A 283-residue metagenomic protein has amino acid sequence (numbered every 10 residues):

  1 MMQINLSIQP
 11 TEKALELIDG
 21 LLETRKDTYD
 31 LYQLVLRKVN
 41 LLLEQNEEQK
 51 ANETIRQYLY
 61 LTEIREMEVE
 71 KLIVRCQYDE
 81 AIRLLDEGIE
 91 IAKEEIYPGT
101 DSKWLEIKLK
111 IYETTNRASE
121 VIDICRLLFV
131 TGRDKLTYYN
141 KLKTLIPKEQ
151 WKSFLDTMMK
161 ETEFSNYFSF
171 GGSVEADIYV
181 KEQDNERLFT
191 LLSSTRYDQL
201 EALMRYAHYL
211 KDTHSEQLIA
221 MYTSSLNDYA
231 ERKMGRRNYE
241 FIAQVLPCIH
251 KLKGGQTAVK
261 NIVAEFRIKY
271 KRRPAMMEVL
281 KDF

Functional and structural regions predicted by a protein language model:
M1-F283: Eukaryote-biased, non-catalytic alpha-solenoid scaffold regions
